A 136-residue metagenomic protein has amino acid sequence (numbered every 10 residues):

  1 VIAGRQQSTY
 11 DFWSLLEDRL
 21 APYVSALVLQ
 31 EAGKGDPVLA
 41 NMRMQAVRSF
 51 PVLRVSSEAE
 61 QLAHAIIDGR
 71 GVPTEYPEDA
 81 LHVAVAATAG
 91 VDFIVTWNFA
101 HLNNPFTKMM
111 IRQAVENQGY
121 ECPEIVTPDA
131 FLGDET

Functional and structural regions predicted by a protein language model:
V1-Q6, A87-T136: Acidic, PIN/NYN-like endoribonuclease modules and their adjacent C-terminal/linker elements
V1-V24, E31-M44, D68-P73, K108-I111 (+1 more regions): Short, well-structured N-terminal submotif of metal-dependent ribonuclease cores
D18-R19, S49-F50, E121: Structured helix-beta-strand junction loops
A26, I66-D68, Q118: A short, structure-level motif marking secondary-structure boundaries and short turns
V28-E31, H101: Short histidine/acidic/glycine/proline-rich micro-motifs that form metal- and phosphate-coordinating active-site loops
Q30-E31, E58-L62, P128-T136: A short acidic, often aromatic-flanked loop/helix-cap motif at beta-alpha or helix-coil junctions that lines enzyme
P51-M110: Active-site neighborhoods of divalent-metal-dependent phosphate/nucleic-acid chemistry enzymes
